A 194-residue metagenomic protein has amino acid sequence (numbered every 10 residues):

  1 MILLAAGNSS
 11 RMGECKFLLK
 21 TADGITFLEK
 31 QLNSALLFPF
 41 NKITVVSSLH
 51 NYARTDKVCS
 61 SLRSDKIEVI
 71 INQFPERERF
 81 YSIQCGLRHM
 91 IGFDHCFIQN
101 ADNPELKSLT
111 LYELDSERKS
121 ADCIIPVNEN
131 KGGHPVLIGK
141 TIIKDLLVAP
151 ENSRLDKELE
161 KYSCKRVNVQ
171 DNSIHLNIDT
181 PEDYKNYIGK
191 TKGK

Functional and structural regions predicted by a protein language model:
M1, I43-V45, C96, C123-I124 (+1 more regions): Hydrophobic/aromatic residues located in beta-strands of well-ordered beta-sheets within soluble catalytic
M1-E14, S163: N-terminal nucleotide-binding beta1-loop-alpha1 segment
A5, V46-S47, N100, I125: Short beta-strand/turn micro-motifs composed of small residues that flank or help shape donor/cofactor-binding pockets
G13, A22, T26, Q73-Y81 (+3 more regions): Residues at secondary-structure transition points
L18-L32: Short catalytic helix/loop segments, enriched in acidic residues and glycine and frequently bearing histidine
L28-H95: Conserved N-terminal catalytic core of the sugar/cofactor nucleotidyltransferase
E76-K144: Conserved beta-loop-beta/alpha segment of the NTase-like Rossmann-fold superfamily that binds/positions NTPs
V148-K194: Conserved alpha/beta core of the MobA/IspD/sugar-nucleotide pyrophosphorylase nucleotidyltransferase superfamily
